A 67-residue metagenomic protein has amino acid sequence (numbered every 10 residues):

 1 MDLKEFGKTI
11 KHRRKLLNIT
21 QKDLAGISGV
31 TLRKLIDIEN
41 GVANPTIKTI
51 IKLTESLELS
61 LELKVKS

Functional and structural regions predicted by a protein language model:
M1-E5: A detector for short, charged/polar N-terminal pre-domain segments
K8-G26, K52: Short basic helix-loop element that most often maps to the first helix and adjoining turn of HTH DNA-binding modules
N18, G29, E58: Short glycine-rich hinge loops at helix-strand junctions in the catalytic core of two-component histidine kinases
Q21, E39, E55: Acidic-residue sensor for enzyme active/binding pockets
G29-A43: Recognition helix of helix-turn-helix/homeodomain-like DNA-binding domains that insert into the DNA major groove
K48-E62: DNA major-groove recognition helix of helix-turn-helix/homeodomain DNA-binding modules
